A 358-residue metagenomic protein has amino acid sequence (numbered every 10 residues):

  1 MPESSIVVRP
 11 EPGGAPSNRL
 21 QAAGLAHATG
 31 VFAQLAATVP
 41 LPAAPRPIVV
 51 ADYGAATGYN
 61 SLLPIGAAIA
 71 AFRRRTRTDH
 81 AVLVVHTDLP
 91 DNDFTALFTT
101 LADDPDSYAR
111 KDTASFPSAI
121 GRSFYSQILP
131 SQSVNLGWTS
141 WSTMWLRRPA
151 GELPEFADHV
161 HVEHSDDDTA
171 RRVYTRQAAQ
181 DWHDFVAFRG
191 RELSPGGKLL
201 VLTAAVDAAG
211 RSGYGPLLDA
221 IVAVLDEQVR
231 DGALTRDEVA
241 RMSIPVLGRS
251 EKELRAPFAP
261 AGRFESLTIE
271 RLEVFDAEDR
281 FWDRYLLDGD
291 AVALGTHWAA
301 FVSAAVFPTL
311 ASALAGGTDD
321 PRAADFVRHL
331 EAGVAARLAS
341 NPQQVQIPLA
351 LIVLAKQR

Functional and structural regions predicted by a protein language model:
M1-Q132, W145-S165, V206-D207, A324-V353: N-terminal charged/capping segments associated with class I S-adenosyl-L-methionine
H27, Q177-D181, V246-S250: Soluble or luminal CAZymes and related metallo-dependent hydrolases
Q132, D181-F188, E192, P257: Short, conserved SAM-binding segment of the class I
T139-D184, T203-A240: Mobile active-site "lid"/loop adjacent to the S-adenosyl-L-methionine
G151, L193-P195: Helix-to-beta-strand junctions that scaffold the AdoMet/dcAdoMet cofactor pocket in Class I SAM-dependent enzymes
P195-D319: Substrate-binding/catalytic lobe of Class I Rossmann-like enzymes that use SAM or dcSAM, i.e., the mid-to-C-terminal
G289-R358: C-terminal target-recognition/interaction regions appended to catalytic cores
